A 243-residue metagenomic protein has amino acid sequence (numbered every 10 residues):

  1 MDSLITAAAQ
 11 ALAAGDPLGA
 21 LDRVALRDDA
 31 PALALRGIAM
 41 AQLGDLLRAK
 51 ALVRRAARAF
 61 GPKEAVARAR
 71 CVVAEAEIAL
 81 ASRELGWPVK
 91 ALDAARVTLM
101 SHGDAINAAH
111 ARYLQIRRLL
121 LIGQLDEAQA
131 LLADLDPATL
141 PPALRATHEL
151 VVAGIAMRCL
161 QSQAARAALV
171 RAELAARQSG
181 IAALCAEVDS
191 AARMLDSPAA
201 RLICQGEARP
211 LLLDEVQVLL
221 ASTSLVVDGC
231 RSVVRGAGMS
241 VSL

Functional and structural regions predicted by a protein language model:
M1-D22, K90, A94, P141-E149 (+2 more regions): C-terminal non-catalytic interaction modules
D2, P31, I38, R68-R70 (+4 more regions): Residue register of alpha-helical TPR repeats
P17-L18, L46, L85, A105 (+3 more regions): TPR-repeat structural position
L21, D28, R54-F60, D93-D104 (+2 more regions): Amphipathic alpha-helical segments of tetratricopeptide repeats
A25-G44, A65, G180-I181: Short, charge-rich amphipathic alpha-helical segments embedded in non-transmembrane helical bundles/solenoids
